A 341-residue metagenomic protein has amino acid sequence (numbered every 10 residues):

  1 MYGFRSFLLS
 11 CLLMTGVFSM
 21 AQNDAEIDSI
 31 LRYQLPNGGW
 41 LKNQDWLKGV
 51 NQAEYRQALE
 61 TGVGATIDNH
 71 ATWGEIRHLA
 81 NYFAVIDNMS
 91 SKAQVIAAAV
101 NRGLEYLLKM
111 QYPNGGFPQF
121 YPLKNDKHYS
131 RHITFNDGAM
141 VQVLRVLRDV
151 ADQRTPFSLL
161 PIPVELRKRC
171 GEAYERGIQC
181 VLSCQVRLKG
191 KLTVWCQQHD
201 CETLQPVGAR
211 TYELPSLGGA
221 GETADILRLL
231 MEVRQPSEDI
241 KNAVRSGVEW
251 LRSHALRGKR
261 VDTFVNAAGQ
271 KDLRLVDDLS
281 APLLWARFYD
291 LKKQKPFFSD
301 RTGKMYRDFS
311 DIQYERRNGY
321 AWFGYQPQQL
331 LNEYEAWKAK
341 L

Functional and structural regions predicted by a protein language model:
M1-L8: Bacterial N-terminal signal peptides that target proteins for export
Q22-E26, V95, R145-R176, T203-R210 (+2 more regions): Terminal, non-catalytic domain-edge segments
Q22-G39: Mature N-terminal segment immediately following signal peptide/propeptide cleavage in secreted/periplasmic
Q34-P163, G171-Q179, S183-G208, A267-D308: Extended ligand-binding groove/face enriched in aromatic
